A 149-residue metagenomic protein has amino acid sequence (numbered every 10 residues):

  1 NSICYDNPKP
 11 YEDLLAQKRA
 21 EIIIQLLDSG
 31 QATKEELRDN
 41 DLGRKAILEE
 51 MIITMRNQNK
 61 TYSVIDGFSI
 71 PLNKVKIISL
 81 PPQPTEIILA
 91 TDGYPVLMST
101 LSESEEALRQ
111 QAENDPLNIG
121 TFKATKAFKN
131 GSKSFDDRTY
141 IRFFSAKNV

Functional and structural regions predicted by a protein language model:
N1-T54: Surface-exposed beta-loop interaction hotspot
D39-V149: C-terminal catalytic subdomain
